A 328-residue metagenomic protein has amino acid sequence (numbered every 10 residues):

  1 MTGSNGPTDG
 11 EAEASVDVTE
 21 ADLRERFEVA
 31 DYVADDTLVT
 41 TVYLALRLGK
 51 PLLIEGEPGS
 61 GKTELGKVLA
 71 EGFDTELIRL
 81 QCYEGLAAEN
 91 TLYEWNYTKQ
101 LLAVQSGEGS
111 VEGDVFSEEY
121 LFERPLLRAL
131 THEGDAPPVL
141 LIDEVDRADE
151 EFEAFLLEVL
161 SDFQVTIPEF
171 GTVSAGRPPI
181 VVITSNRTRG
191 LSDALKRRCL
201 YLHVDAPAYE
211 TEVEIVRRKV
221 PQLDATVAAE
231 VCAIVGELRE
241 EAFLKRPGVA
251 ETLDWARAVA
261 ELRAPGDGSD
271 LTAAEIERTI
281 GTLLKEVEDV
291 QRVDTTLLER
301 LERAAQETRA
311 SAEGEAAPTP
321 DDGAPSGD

Functional and structural regions predicted by a protein language model:
M1-D328: C-terminal regulatory/interaction module of P-loop NTP-utilizing enzymes
